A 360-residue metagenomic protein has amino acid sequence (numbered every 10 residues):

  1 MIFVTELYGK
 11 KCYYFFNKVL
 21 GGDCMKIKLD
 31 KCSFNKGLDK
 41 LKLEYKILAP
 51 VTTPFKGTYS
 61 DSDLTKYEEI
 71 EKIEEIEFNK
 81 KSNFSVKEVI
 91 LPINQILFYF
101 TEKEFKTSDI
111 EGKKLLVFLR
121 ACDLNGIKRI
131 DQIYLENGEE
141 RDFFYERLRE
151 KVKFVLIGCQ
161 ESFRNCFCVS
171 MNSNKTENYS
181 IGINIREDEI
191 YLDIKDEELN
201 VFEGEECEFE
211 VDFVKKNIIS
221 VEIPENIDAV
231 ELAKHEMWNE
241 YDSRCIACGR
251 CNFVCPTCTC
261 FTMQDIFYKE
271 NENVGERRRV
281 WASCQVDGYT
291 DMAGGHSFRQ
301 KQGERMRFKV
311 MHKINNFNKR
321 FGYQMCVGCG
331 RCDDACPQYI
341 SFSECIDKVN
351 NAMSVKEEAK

Functional and structural regions predicted by a protein language model:
F3-Y8, Y13, N17-A229: Iron-sulfur-associated redox domains of electron-transfer enzymes in respiratory and anaerobic energy metabolism
S33-G37, C251, V280, S341: General structural feature for long, well-ordered alpha-helical segments within catalytic domains of soluble enzymes
V51-T52, T257-T259: Short, well-ordered beta-to-alpha junction loops that form the rim of enzyme active sites and present histidine/acidic
P224-S243, F261-K360: Ferredoxin-type iron-sulfur electron-transfer modules in oxidoreductases and energy-metabolism complexes
C245-P256: Oxyanion-binding "anion nests"
